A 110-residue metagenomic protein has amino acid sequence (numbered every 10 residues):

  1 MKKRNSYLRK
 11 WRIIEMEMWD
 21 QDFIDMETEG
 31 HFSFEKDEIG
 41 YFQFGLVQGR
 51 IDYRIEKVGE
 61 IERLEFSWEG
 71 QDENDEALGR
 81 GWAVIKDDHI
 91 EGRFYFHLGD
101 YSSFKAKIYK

Functional and structural regions predicted by a protein language model:
K3, E56, E73, Y95-H97: Short polar/acidic secondary-structure junctions
K3-D25, F94: Tryptophan-anchored aromatic micro-motifs
N5, M26, F34, V84-K86: Residue-level signal for WD-repeat beta-propeller blades
K10, Q21-E60: N-terminal glycine/threonine-rich, aromatic-flanked beta-hairpin/loop signature
W11, M18-W19, R63-W68, F104: Tryptophan-centered motif/residue detector
G40-G45, L64-D72, G92-Y95: Short beta-strand segments that buttress and anchor functional surface loops
R54-K86: Mid-chain, well-packed structural core segment of small domains
D75-K110: Short, compact, well-ordered microdomains
